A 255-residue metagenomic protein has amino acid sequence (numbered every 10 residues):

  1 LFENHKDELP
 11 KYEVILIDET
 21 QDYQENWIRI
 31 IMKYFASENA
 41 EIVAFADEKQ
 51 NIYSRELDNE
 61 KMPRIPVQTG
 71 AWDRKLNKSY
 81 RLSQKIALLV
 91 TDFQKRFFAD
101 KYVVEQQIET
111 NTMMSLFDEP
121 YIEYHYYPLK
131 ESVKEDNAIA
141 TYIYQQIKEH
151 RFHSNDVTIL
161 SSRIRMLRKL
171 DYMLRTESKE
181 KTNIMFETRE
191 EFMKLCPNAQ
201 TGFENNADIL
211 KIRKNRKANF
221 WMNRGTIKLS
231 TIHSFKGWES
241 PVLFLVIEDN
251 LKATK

Functional and structural regions predicted by a protein language model:
L1-F2, V14-K255: Conserved helicase motor core of SF1/SF2 NTP-dependent helicases
P10-Y12: A short acidic, Gly/Pro-enriched loop at the edge of an enzyme's catalytic core that lines a small-molecule cofactor
